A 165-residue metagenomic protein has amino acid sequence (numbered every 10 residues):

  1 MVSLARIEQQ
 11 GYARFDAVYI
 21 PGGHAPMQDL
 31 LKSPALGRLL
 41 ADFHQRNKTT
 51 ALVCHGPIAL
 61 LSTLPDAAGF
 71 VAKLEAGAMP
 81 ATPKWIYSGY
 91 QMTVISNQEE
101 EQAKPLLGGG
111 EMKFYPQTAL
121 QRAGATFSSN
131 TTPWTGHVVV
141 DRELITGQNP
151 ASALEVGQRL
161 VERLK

Functional and structural regions predicted by a protein language model:
M1-A51, H55-K165: Active-site-adjacent pocket-lining segments in enzyme domains
